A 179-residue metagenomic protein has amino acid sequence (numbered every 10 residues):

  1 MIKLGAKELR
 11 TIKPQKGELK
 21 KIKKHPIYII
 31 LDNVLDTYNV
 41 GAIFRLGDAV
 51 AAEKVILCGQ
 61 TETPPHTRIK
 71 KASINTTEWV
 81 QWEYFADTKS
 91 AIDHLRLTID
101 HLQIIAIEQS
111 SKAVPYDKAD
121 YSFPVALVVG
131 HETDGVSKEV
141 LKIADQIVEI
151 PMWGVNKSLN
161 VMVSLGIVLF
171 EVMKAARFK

Functional and structural regions predicted by a protein language model:
M1-K179: Post-transcriptional modification and biogenesis factors for structured RNAs of the translation apparatus
